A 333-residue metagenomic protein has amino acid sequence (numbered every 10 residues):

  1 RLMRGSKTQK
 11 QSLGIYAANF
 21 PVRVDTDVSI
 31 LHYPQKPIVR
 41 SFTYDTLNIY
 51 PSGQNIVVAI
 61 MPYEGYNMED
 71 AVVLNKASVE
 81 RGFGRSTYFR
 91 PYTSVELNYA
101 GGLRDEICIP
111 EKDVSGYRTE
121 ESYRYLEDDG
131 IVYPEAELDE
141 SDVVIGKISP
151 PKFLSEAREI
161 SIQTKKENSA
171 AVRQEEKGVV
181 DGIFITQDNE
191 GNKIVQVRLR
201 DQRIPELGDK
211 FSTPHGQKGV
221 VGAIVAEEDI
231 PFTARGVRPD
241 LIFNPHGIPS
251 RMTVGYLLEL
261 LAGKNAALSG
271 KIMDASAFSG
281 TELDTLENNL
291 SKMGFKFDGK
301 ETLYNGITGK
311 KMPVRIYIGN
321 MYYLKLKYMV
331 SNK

Functional and structural regions predicted by a protein language model:
R1-K333: Conduit-forming functional cores of very large proteins
